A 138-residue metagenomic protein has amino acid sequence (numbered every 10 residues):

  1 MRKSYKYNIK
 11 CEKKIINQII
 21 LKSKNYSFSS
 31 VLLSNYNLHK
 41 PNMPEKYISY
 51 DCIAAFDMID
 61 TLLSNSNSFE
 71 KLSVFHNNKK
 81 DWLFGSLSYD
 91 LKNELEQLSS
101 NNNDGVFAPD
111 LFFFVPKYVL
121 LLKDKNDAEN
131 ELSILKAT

Functional and structural regions predicted by a protein language model:
M1-T138: Signature of the chorismate-utilizing enzyme
